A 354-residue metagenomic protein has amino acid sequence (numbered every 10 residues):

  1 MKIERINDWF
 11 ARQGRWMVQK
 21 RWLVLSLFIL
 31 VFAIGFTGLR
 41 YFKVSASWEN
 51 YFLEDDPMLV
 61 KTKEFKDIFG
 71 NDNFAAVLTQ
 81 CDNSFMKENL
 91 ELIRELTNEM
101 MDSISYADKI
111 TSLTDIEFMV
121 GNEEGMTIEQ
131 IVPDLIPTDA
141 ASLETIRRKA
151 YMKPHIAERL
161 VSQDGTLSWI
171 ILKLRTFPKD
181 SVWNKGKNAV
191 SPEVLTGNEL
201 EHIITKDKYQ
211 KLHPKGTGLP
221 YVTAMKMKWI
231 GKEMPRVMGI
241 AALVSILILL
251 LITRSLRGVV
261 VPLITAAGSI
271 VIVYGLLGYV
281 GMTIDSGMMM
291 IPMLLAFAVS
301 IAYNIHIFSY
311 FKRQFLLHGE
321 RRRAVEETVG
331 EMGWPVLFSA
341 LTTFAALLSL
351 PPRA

Functional and structural regions predicted by a protein language model:
M1-F28, E326: Interfacial helix-loop-helix hairpins and adjacent transmembrane helices of multi-pass alpha-helical membrane proteins
V24-L25, I29-P57, T79, P352-A354: Transmembrane helices with small-residue packing motifs
D67, E91, P137-L256: Extracytoplasmic
L78-Q80, R94-M119: Short amphipathic beta-strand/extended segments in non-transmembrane regions
G231-T283, P352-A354: Interfacial segments of transmembrane alpha-helices in multi-pass membrane proteins
I246-L250, A267, G287-I305, L348: Hydrophobic transmembrane alpha-helices
L295-L316, V336, T343: Short helical (or helix-break) motifs at transmembrane helix termini and adjacent helical loops in multi-pass membrane
Q314-L341: Helix-loop junctions and hydrophobic alpha-helical segments within the transmembrane domains of large membrane
